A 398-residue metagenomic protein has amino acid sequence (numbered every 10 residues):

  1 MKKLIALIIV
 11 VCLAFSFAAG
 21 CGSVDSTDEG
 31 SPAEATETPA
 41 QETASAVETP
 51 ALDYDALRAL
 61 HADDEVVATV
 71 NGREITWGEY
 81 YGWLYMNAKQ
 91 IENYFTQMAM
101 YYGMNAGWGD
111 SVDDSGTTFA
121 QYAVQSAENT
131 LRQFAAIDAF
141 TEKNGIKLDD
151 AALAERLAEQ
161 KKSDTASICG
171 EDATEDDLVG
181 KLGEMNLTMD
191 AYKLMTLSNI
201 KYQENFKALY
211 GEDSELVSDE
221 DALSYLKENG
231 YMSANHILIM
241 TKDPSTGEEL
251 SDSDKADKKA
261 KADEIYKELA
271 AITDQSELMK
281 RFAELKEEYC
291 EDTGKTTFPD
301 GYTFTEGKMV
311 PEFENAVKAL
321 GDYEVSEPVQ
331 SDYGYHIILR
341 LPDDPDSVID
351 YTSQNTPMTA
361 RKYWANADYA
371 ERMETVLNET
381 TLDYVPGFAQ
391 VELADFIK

Functional and structural regions predicted by a protein language model:
M1-A19: Sec-dependent bacterial lipoprotein signal peptides
F17-E34, T38: Bacterial lipoprotein signal-peptidase II cleavage site
S23-E29, A46-A62, E175-D257, K308-K398: PPIase-associated folding chaperone regions across multiple families
A46-M189: N-terminal targeting/tethering segments
E65-N71, D113-E128, I137-K147, L187-Y192 (+4 more regions): Second-shell loop/turn segments in exported
G78, G82, Q121, Q125 (+14 more regions): Solvent-exposed, polar/charged alpha-helical surfaces in well-ordered, non-transmembrane soluble domains, broadly
L84, A88-I91, L131, A135 (+12 more regions): Sec/Tat-exported extracytoplasmic proteins
E264-E312, P342, V348-I349: Peptidyl-prolyl cis-trans isomerase
